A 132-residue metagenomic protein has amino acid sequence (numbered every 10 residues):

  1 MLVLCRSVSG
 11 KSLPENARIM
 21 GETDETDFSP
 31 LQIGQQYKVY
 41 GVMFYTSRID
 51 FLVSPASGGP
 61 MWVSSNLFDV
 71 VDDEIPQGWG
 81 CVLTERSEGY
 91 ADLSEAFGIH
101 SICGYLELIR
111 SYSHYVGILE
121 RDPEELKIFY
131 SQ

Functional and structural regions predicted by a protein language model:
M1-E22, L83-Q132: SH3-family beta-barrel domains
S9, M43-Y45: Short, charged beta-turn/beta-strand-edge "cap" motif at the junction between a beta-strand and an adjacent loop
G21-E22, T46, G59: Compositionally biased, intrinsically disordered low-complexity segments enriched in polar/Pro/Gly and often Gln
P30-G41: Conserved beta-strand/loop element in small beta-rich adapter and peptidoglycan-binding domains
T46-L52: Short aromatic-glycine-enriched beta-strand elements
G58-D69: A short macromolecule-binding patch
V71-C81: Mid-chain, well-packed structural core segment of small domains
